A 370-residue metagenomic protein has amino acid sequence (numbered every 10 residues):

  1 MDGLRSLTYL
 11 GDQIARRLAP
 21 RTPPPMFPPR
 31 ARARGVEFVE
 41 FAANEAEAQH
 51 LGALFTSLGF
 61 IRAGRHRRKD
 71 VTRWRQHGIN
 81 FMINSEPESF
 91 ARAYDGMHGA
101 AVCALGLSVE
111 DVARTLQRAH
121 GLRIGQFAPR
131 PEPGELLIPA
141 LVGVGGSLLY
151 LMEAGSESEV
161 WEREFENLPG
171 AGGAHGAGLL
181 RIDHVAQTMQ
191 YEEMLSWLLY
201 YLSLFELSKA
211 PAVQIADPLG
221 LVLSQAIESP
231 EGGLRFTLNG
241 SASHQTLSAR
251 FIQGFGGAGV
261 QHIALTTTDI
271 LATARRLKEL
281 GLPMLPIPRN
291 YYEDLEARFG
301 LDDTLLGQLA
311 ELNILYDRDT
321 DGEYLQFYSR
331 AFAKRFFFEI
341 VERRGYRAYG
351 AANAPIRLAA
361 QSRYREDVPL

Functional and structural regions predicted by a protein language model:
M1: Extended, hydrophobic beta-loop-alpha segments that form or line the acyl/peptidyl-thioester binding and transfer paths
L4-G64, R75-A128, A140-K209, P218-L370: Glyoxalase I/VOC metalloenzyme domain signal
D70-W74: Minor-groove-contacting beta-hairpin "wing" of winged helix-turn-helix DNA-binding domains
P131-E132: Short, solvent-exposed turn/loop segments enriched in Gly/Ser/Thr/Pro and often Arg
Q214: Active-site and NAD+-binding cores of ADP-ribose-processing enzymes
